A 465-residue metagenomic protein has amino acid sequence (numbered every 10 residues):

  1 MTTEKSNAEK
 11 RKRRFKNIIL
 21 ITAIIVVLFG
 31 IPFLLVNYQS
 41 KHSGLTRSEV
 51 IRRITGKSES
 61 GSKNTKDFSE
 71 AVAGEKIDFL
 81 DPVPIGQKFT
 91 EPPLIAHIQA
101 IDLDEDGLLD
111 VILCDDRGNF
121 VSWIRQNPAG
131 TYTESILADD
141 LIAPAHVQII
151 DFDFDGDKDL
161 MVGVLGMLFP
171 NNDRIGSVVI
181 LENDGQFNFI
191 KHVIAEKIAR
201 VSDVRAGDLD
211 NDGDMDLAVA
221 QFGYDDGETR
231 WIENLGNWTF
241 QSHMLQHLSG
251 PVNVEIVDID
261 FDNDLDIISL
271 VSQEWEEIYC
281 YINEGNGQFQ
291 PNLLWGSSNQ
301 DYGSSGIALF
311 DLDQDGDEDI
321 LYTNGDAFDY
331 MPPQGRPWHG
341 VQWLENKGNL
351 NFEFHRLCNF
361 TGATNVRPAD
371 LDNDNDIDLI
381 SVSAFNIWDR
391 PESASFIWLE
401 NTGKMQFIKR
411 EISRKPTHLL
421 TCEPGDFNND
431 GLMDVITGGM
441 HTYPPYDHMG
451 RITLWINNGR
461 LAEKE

Functional and structural regions predicted by a protein language model:
T2-K10, R14-E465: Beta-propeller-forming repeat regions
